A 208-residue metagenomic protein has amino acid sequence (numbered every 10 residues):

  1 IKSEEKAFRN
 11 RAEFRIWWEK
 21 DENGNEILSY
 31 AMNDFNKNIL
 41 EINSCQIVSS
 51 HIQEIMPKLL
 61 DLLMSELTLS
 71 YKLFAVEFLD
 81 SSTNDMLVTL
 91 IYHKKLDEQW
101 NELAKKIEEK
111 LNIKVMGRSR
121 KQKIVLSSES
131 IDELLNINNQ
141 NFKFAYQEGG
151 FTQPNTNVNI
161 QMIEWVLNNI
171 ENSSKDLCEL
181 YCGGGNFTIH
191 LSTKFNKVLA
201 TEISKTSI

Functional and structural regions predicted by a protein language model:
I1-I208: Accessory RNA-recognition modules of RNA-modification enzymes
